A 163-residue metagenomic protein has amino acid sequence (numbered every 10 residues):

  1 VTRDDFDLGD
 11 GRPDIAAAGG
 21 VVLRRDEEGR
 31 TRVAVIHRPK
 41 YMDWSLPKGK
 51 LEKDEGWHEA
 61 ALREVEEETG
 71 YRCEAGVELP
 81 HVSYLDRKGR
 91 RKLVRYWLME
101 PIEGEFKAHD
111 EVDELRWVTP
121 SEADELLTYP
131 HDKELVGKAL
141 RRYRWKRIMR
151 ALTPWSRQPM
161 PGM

Functional and structural regions predicted by a protein language model:
V1-G19, L23-D26: Acidic, metal-coordinating catalytic segment for phosphate/diphosphate chemistry, firing primarily on the Nudix
A16-A18, T31, K92-R95, D113: Change "...and in nucleic-acid phosphodiester-cleaving endonucleases..." to "...and in nucleic-acid processing enzymes
V21, V35, Y96-L98, W117: Conserved hydrophobic/aromatic beta-strand scaffold that supports enzyme active sites
E28-G29, G104-K107: Short helix-loop capping/hinge motifs at secondary-structure junctions, enriched in acidic/polar residues
E28-Y71: Conserved Nudix-box catalytic region and its N-terminal flanking loop in Nudix hydrolases and closely related
M42-W44, F106-M163: Nudix hydrolase/Nudix homology domain
E66, G70-G104: Active-site segment of metal-dependent pyrophosphate-handling enzymes, primarily the Nudix hydrolase catalytic core
